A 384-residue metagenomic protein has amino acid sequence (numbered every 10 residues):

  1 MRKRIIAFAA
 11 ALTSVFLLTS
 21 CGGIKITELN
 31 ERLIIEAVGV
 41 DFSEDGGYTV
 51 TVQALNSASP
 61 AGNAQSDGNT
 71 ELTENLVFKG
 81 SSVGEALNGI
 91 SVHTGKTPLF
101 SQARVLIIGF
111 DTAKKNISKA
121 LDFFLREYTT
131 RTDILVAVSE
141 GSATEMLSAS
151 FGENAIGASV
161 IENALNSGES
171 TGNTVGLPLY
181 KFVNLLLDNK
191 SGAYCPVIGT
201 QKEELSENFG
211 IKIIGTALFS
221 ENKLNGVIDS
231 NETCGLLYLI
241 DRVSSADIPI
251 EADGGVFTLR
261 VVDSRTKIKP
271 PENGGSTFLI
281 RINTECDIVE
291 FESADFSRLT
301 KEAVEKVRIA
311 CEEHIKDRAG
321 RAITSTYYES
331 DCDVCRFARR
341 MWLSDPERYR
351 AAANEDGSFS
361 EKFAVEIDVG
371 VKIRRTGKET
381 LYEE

Functional and structural regions predicted by a protein language model:
R2-E384: Membrane-proximal alpha-helical signals and transmembrane carboxylates
